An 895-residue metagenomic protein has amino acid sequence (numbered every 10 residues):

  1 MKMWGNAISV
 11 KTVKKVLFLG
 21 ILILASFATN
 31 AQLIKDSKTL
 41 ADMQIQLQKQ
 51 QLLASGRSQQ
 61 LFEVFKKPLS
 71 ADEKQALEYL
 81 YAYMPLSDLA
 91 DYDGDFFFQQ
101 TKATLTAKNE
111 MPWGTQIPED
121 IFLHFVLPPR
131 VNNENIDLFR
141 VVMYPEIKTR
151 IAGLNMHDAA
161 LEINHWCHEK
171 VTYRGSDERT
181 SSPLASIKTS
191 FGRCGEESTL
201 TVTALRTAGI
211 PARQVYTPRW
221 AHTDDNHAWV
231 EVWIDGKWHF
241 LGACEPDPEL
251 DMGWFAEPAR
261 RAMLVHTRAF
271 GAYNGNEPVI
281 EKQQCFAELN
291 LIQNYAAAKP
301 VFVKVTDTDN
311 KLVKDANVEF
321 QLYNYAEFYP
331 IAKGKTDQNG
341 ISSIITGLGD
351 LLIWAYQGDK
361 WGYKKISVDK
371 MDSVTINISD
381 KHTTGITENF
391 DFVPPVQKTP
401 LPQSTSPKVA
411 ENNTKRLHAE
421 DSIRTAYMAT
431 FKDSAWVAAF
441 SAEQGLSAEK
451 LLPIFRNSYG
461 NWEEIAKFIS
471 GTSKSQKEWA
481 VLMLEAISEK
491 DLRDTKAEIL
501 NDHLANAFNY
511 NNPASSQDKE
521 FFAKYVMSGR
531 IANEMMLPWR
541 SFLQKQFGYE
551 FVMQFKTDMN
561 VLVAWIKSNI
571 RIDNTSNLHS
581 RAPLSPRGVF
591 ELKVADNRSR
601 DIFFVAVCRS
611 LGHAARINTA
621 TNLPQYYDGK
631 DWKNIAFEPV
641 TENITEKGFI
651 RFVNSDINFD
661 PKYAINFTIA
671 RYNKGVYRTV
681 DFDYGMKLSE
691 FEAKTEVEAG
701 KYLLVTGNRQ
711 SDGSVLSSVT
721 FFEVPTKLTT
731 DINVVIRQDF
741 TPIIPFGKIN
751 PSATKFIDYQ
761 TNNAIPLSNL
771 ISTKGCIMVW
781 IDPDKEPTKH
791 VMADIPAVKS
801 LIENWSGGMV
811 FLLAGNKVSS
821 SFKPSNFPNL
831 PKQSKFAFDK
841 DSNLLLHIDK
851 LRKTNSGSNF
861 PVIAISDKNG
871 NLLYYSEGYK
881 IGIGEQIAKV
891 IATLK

Functional and structural regions predicted by a protein language model:
K35, T149-R150, L154, A159-H165 (+9 more regions): Hydrophobic/aromatic-rich core segments of domains that either
D36-T189, D225, A262, E411 (+3 more regions): Secondary-structure boundary elements
T308-E327, L348-D350, D558, I657-D681 (+1 more regions): Short, ordered, surface-exposed loop/turn motifs in non-cytosolic proteins
N324-T346, K674-F691: Short, acidic Ser/Thr/Gly-rich low-complexity loop/linker segments typical of extracellular and cell-surface proteins
I341-L352, Q357-D359, I366-D369, M686-D712 (+1 more regions): Short Pro-Gly-centered beta-turn/loop motif in secreted/extracellular proteins
D359-K381, Q710-Q738: Structured interaction patches on ligand/partner-binding surfaces of diverse proteins
L767-V791, I795, V810-L812: Short active-site neighborhood of thiol/selenol oxidoreductases, capturing the structured segment around
P824-F860: Short, internal strand/loop/helix patches that form the active-site neighborhood or redox-interaction surface
